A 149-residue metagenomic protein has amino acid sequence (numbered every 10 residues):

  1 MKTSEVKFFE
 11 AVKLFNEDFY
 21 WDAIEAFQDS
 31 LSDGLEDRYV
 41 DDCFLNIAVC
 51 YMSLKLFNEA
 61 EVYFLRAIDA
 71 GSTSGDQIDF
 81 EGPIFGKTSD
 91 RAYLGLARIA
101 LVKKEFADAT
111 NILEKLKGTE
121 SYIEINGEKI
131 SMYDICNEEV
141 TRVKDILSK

Functional and structural regions predicted by a protein language model:
M1-K2, R38, K87: Residue signature of alpha-solenoid helical repeat architecture, marking inter-repeat boundaries and helix-start
T3-S32: Alpha-helical segment of the N-proximal tetratricopeptide repeat
F9, N46, T88-R91, G95 (+2 more regions): "A position-specific structural signal for the A-helix of alpha-solenoid helical repeats
